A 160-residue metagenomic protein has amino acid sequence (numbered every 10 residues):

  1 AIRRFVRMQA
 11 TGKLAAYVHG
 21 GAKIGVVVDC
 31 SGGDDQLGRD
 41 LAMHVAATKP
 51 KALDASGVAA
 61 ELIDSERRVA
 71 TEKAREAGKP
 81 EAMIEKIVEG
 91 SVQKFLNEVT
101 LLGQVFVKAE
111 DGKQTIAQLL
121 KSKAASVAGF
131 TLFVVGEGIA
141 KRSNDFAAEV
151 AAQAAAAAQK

Functional and structural regions predicted by a protein language model:
A1-K160: N-terminal assembly/interaction segments in proteins that build large macromolecular machines
